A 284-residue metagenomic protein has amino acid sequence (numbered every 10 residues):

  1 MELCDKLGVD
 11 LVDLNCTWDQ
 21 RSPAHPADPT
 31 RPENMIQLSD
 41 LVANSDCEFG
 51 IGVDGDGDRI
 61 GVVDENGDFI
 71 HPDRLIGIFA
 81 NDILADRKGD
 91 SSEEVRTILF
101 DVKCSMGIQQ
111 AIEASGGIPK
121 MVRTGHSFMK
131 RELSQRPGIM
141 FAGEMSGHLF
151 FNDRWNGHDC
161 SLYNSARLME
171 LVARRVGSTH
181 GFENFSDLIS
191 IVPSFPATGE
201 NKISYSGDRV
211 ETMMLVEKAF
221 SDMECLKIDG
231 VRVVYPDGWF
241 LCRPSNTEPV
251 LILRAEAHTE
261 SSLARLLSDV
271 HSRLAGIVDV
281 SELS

Functional and structural regions predicted by a protein language model:
M1-L3, P23-P26, I60-E65, I108-A114 (+2 more regions): Short acidic, glycine/serine/threonine-rich loops at helix termini
E2-V63: N-terminal small/polar loop signature for handling phosphorylated ligands or for N-terminal nucleophile
G8-N15, F69-R74, G116-T124: Short hydrophobic/aromatic-enriched beta-strand-loop microsegments
Q20-P26, A80-D82, M129-L133: Short, charged, surface-exposed secondary-structure boundary motifs
P29-D40, D73-R74, G138-M145: Short, structured secondary-structure boundary patches
P29-E33, D68-H71, G157-C160: Alpha-helix N-cap and loop-to-helix initiation/capping positions
Q37-G116: Replace "Mg2+/Mn2+-dependent" with "divalent metal-dependent
F49, R87-S284: Phosphate-binding and adjacent anionic-ligand microenvironments
